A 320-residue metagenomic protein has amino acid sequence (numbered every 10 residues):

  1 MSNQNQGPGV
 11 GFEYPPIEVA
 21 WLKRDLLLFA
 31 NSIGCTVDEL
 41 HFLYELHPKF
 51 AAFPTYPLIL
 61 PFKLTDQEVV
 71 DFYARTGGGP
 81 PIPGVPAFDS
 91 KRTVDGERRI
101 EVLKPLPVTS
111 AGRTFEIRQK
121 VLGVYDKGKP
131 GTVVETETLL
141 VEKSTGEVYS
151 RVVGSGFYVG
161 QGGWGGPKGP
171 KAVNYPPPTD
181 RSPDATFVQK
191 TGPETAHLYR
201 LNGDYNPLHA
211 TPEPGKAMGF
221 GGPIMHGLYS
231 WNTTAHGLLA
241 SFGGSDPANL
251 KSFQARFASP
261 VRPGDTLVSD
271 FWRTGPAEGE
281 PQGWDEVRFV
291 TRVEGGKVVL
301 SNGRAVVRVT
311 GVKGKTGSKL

Functional and structural regions predicted by a protein language model:
M1-T114, K315-K319: Hydrophobic, proline/glycine-rich low-complexity stretches
M1-Y14, G96-F187, A258-L320: HotDog/MaoC-like acyl-thioester-processing domains
S2-K49, A172-S230, G237-A240: A contiguous, surface-exposed recognition patch within enzymatic or periplasmic domains that forms
F53-L58, T93-G96, I100, G156-F157 (+5 more regions): Long, contiguous hydrophobic alpha-helical segments, chiefly transmembrane helices and signal peptides
R92, P130-T132, P247: A generic structural micro-feature
E213-G283, E294-K297: Catalytic-pocket segment enriched in acidic/His residues
